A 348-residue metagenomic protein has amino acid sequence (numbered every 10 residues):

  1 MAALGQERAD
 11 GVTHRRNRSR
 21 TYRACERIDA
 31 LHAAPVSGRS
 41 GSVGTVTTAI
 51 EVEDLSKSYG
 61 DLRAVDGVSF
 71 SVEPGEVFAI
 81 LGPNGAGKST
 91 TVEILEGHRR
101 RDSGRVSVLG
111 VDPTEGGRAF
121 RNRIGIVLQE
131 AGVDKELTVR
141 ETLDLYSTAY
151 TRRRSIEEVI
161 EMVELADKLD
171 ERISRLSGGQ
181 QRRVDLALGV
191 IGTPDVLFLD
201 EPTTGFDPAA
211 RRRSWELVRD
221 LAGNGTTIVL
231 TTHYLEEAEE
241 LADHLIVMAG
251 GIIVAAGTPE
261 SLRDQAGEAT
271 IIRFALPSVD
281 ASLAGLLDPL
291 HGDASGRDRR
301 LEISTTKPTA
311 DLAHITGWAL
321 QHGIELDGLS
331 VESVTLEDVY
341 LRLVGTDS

Functional and structural regions predicted by a protein language model:
A2-A3, A9, T13, S19-T21: Short linear motifs in low-complexity or flexible loops
T13-R15, L31, T232, L290 (+1 more regions): Intrinsically disordered, low-complexity cationic segments
R15, T21-S56, T346-S348: ABC-family P-loop ATPase nucleotide-binding domain
C25, G38-S40, P308-S348: C-terminal coupling/interaction segments
T48-I50, K57-A249, A255: ABC transporter nucleotide-binding domains
G125, S147, T151, I246 (+3 more regions): A generic structural signal for secondary-structure junctions that act as hinges or helix/strand caps at the edges
E216-T306: ABC transporter nucleotide-binding domain
